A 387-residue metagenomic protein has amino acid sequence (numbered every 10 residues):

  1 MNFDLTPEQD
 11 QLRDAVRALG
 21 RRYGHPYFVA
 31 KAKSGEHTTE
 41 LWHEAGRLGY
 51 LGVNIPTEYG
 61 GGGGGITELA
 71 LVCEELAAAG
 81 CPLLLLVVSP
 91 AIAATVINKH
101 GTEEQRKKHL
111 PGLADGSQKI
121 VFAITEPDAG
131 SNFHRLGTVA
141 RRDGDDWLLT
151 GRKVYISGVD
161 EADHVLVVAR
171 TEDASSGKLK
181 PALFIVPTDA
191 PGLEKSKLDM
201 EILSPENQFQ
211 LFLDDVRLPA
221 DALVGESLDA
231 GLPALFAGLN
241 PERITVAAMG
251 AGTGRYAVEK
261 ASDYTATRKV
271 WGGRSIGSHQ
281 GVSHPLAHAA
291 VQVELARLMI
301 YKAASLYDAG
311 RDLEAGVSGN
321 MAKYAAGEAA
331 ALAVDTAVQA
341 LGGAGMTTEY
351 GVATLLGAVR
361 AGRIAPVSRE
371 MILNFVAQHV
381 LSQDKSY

Functional and structural regions predicted by a protein language model:
M1-A79, L83, H100-Q105, G112 (+5 more regions): Alpha-helical interface subdomain recognition
G49, V72-A77, A169, V186-A190 (+1 more regions): Short Ser/Thr-interspersed hydrophobic loop/turn segments at strand-loop and sheet-helix junctions that line or gate
L86-V87, D128-S131, Y155-G158, A174-S175 (+2 more regions): Short Gly/Pro-enriched turn/cap motifs at secondary-structure boundaries
A91-H100: Helix-loop "lid/cap" segments that line or gate small-molecule binding pockets
G116-I124: A short, Trp-centered hydrophobic/proline-enriched beta-strand micro-motif
R135, D189-R217: Flexible, small-/acidic-enriched active-site or ligand-binding loops
T150-S196: A short core secondary-structure module
F209-A237: A short, charged helix-loop
